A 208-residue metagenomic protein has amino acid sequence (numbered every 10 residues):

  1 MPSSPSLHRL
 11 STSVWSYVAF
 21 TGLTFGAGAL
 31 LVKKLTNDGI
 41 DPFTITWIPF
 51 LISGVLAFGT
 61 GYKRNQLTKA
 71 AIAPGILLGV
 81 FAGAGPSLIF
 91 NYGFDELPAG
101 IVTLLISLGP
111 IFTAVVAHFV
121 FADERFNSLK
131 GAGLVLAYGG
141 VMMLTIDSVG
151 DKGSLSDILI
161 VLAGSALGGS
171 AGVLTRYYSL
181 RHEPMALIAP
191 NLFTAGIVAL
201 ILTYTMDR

Functional and structural regions predicted by a protein language model:
M1-T44, V80, Y92, G150-Y177 (+1 more regions): Glycine-/small-residue-enriched transmembrane alpha-helix faces in small-molecule transporters and effluxers
F20, W47-I48, P74, L78 (+4 more regions): Hydrophobic core positions of alpha-helical segments in small-molecule transporters and transporter systems
T24-A29, F58-I106, M142-M143: Specific transmembrane alpha-helical segments of multi-pass solute transporters/efflux pumps, especially DMT/EamA
L35, I45, G93, L105 (+3 more regions): Hydrophobic/aromatic residues within transmembrane alpha-helices of multi-pass small-molecule transporters
D38-G39, E96, D123, R181: Helix-loop interface residues and adjacent transmembrane-helix termini in multi-pass membrane transporters, primarily
L56-R64, G109-A132: C-terminal transmembrane-helix exit sites in multi-pass transporters
A57, V115-V116, S128-D147, V198-A199: Hydrophobic transmembrane alpha-helices of multi-pass small-molecule transport proteins
K69-A70, T103-I106, F121-M143, S154-I158: Loop-to-transmembrane alpha-helix entry segments
